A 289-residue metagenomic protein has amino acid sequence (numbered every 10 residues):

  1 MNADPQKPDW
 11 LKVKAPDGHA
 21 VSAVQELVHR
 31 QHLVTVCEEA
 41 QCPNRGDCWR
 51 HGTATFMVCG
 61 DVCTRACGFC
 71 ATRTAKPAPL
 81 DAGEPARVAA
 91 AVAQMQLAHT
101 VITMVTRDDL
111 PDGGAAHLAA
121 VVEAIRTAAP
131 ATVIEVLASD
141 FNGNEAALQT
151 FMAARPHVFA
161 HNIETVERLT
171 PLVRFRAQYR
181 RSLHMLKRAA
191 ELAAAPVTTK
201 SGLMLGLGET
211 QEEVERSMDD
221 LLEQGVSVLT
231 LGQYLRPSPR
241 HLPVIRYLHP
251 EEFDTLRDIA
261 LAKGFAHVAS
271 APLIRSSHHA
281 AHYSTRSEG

Functional and structural regions predicted by a protein language model:
M1-T55, A86-Q96, A120-T132, M152-A154 (+2 more regions): Auxiliary Fe-S-binding modules of radical SAM enzymes
C42, C63, C67-C70: Short cysteine clusters
D47-R50, G68, T72-A75: Short functional micro-motifs and their immediate structural scaffolds
F56-G60: Short active-site neighborhood of thiol/selenol oxidoreductases, capturing the structured segment around
D61, S139-N142, G208, L273: Short, surface-exposed acidic/glycine-rich loop or hinge patches that mediate macromolecular interfaces
D61-T64, L97, E164-V166, Y234-R236: Short connector loops/turns at beta-strand edges and beta->alpha or beta->beta junctions
A71-R87, Q94-E145, F151-K187, K200 (+1 more regions): Core AdoMet radical
